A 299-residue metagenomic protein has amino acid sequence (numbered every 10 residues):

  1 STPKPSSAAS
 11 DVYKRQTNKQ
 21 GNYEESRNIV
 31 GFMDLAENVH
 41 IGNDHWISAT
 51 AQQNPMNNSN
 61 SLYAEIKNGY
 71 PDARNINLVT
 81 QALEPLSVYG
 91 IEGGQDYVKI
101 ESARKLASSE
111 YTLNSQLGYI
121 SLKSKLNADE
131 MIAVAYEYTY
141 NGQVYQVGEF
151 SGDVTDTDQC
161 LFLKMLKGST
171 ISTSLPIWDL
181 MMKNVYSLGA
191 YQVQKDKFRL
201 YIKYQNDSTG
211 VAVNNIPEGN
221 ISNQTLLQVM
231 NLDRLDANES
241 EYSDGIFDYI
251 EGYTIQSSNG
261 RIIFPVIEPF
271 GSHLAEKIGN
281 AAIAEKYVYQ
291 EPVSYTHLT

Functional and structural regions predicted by a protein language model:
S1, S6-L298: Surface-exposed, low-hydrophobicity segments enriched in Gly/Pro/acidic/Ser residues that characterize the mature
